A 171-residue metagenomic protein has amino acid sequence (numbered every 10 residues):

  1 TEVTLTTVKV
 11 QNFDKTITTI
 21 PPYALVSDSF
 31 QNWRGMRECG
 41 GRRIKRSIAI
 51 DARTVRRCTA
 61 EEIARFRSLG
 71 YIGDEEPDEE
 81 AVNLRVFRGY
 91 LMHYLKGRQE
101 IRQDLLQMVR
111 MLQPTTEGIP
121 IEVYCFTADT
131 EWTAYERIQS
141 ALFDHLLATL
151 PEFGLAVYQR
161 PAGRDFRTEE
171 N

Functional and structural regions predicted by a protein language model:
T1-A81, R85: Soluble accessory domains appended to multi-pass membrane transport proteins
A49-D51, R110, E122-F126: Residue-level recognition of well-ordered beta-strand positions that form the cores of beta-sheet-rich folds across
E80-R98: A short, contiguous, amphipathic alpha-helix enriched in charged residues
L95-L106, E152-L155: Short secondary-structure junctions
L105-I121: Short edge beta-strands and adjacent turn/loop segments
Y124-E136: A short interface-forming secondary-structure element
E136-G154: Short, non-transmembrane amphipathic alpha-helical segments
F153-N171: Short, charged, intrinsically disordered terminal tails
